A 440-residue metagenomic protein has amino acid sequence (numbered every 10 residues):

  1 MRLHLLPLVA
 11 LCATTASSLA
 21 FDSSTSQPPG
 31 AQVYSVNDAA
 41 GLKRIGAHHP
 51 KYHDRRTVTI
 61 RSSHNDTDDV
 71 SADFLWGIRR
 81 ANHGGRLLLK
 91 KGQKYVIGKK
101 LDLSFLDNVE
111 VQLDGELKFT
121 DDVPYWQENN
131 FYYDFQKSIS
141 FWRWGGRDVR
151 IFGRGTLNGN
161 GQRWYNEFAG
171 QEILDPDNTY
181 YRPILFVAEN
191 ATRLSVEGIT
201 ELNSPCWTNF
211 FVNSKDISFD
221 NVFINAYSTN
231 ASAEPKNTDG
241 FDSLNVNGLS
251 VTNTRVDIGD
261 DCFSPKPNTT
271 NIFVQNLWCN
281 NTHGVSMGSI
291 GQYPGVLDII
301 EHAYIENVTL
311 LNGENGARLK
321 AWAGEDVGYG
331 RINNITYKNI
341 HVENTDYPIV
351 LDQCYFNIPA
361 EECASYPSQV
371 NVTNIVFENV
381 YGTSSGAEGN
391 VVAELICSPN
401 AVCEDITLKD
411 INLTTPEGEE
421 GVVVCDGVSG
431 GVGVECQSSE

Functional and structural regions predicted by a protein language model:
R2-N108, D114-E197, C206, S218-A233 (+2 more regions): Extracellular "leader-to-stem" segments immediately downstream of a signal peptide or signal-anchor in secreted/lumenal
F74-R80, V96-L106, D121-D122, E197-G198 (+9 more regions): Short, T/G/N/S-enriched strand-turn elements that build extracellular solenoid repeat scaffolds
K90, V212, L244, T252 (+7 more regions): Generic beta-strand/beta-sheet core signal
Q93, K215, F223, N237 (+6 more regions): Active-site-proximal loop/turn and secondary-structure-junction residues that shape catalytic pockets, frequently
Y95-G98, G259, N271-I272, Y293-P294 (+2 more regions): Flexible loop/turn segments at secondary-structure boundaries
G98-K100, D121-V123, G161-R163, P183-I184 (+9 more regions): Short glycine/acidic-rich loop motifs that flank beta-strands on beta-rich extracellular proteins
L113-G115, R147-T156, T192-L202, K215-T229 (+7 more regions): Right-handed parallel beta-helix
G316-E440: Extracellular beta-rich repeat passengers
